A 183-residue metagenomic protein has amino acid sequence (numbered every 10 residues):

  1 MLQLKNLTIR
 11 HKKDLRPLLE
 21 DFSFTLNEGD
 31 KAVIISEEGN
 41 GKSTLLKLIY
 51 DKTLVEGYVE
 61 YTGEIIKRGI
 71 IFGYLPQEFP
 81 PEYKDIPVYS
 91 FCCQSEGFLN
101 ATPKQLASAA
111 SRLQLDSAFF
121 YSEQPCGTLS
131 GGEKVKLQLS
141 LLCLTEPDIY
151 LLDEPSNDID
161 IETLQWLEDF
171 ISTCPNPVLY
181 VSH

Functional and structural regions predicted by a protein language model:
M1-D21, E28-D30, E56-E60: A short, flexible loop at the N-terminus of ABC-type nucleotide-binding domains that lies
K5, F24, Q124-T128: Pre-signature/interface helix of ABC/ABC-like ATPase nucleotide-binding domains
R10-K13, G69-L141, T145: ABC-family P-loop ATPase nucleotide-binding domains
D14, F22-E37, I70, P175-N176: Pre-Walker A (P-loop) beta-loop-beta motif of ABC nucleotide-binding domains
K31-V33, E37, S43-T102, S182-H183: ABC ATPase nucleotide-binding domain signature region
Y150-E154, L167: Catalytic Walker B motif of ABC-type/P-loop ATPase nucleotide-binding domains
E154-P155, D160: Walker B catalytic motif
L164-P175: Helical segment within the ABC ATPase nucleotide-binding domain
